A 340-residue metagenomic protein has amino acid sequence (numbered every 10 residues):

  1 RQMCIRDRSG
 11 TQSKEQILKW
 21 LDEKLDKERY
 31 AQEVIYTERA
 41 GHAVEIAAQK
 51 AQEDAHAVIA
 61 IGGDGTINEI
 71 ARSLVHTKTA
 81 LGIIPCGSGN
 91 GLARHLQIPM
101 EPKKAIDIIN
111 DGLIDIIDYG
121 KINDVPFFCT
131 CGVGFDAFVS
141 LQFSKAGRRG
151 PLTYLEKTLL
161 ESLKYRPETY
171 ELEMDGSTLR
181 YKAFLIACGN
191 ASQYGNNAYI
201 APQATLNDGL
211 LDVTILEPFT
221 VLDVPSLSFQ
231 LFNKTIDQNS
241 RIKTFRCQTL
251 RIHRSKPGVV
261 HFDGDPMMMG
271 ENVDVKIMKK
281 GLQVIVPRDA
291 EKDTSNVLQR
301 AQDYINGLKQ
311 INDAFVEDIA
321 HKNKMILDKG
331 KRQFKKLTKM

Functional and structural regions predicted by a protein language model:
Q2, R6-A57, E291, L298 (+3 more regions): ATP/NTP phosphate-donor binding region
D7, I61-G63, I84-C86: Glycine-rich beta-strand-to-loop/alpha-helix junction loops that act as flexible
K14, M174, T205, I215-M340: ATP/nucleoside-binding phosphotransfer catalytic cores, i.e., glycine-rich phosphate-binding loops
E28, H76-A80, C86-C188: Catalytic core of DAGKc-family lipid kinases
A43, G65-I70, G91: Short glycine/serine/threonine-rich phosphate/pyrophosphate-binding segments that cradle anionic phosphate groups
G132, A187-I200, P266: Glycine-rich phosphate/pyrophosphate-binding beta-alpha loops
R166-E168, K182-F184, N207-D212, R246-L250: A generic structural signal for short beta-strands and their flanking turns/coil linkers
I200-D208: Active-site loop ensemble at the mouth of alpha/beta enzyme cores that anchors a bound cofactor
